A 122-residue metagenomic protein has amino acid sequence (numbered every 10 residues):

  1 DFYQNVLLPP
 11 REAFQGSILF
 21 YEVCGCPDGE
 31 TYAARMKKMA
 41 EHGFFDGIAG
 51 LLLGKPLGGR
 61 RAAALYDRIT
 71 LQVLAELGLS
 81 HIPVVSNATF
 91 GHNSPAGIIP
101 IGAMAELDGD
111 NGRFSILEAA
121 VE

Functional and structural regions predicted by a protein language model:
D1-D28: Accessory alpha-helical/coil subdomains and C-terminal extensions that flank or cap enzyme catalytic cores
P27-E122: C-terminal active-site/capping subdomain that shapes the small-molecule cofactor and substrate pocket of enzyme
